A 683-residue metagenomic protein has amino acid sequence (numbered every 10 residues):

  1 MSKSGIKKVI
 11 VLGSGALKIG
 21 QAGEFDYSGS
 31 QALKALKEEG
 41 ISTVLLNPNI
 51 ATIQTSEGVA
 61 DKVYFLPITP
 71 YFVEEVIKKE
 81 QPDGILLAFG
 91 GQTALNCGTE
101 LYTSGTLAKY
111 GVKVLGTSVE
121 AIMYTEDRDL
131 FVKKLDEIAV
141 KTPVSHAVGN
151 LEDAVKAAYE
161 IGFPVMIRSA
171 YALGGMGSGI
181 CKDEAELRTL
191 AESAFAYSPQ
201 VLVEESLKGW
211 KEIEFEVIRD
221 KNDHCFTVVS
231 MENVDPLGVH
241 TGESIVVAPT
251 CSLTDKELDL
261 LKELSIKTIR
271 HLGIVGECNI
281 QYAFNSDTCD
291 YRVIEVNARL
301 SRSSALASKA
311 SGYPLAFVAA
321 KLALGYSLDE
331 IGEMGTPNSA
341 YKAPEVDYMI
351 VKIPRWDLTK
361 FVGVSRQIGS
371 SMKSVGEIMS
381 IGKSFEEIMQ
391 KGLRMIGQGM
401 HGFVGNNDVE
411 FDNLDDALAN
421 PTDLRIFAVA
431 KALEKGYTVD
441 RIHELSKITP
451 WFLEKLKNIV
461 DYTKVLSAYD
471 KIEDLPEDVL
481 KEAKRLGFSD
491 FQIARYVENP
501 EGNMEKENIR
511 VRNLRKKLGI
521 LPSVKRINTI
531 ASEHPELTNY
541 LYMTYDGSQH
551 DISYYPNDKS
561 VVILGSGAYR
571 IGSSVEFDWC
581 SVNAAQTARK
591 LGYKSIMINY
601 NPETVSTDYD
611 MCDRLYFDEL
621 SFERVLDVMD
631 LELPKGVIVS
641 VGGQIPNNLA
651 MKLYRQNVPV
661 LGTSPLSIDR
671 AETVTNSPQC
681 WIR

Functional and structural regions predicted by a protein language model:
K3, K7, G13, D26 (+20 more regions): ATP-dependent carboxylate activation and anion-phosphoryl transfer catalytic cores that bind Mg-ATP to form
K34-G40, S104-I122, K590-G592, Q656-I668: Short, acidic/small-residue loops that bind anionic groups at enzyme active sites
K37, Y102, A108, D136 (+6 more regions): Anion (oxyanion) recognition and catalysis
T55, K109-S178, T663-R683: A conserved helix-loop-beta module that forms one wall/lid of the active-site cleft in ATP-utilizing catalytic domains
D83-F89, K635-V641: Periplasmic-binding protein-like
Q92-Y110, I645-N657: Short Gly/Thr/Asp-enriched flexible loops that form oxyanion-binding sites at enzyme active sites
A483-L486, Q492-N499: Extended, domain-scale alpha-helical bundle/helix-rich regions
